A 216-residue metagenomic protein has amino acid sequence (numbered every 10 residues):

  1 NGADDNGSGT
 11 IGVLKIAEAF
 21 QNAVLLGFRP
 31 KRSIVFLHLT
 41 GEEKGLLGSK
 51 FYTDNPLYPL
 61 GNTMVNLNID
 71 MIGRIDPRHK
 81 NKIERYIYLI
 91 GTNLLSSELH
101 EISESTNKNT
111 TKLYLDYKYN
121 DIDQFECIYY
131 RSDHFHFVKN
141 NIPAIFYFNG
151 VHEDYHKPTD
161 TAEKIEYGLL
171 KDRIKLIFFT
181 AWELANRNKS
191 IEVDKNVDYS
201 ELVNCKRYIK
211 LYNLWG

Functional and structural regions predicted by a protein language model:
N1-D4, I34, E84-Y88, P158 (+1 more regions): Glycine- and acidic
N1-G45, I177: Alpha-helical metal-binding/catalytic segments enriched in His/Glu/Asp
A3-I11, E43-L47, N93-S97, R131 (+1 more regions): Soluble non-cytosolic domains of exported or imported proteins
T10, L14-A17, K31, L46-T53 (+5 more regions): Extracytoplasmic/secreted envelope proteins and their assembly/folding machinery, especially bacterial periplasmic
I11, E18, F148, H152-I209 (+1 more regions): His/Asp/Glu-rich mid-to-C-terminal helical/loop segments that flank catalytic regions of hydrolases
K15-L25, D54-Y58, E104, K108-T111 (+2 more regions): Sec-exported extracytoplasmic/periplasmic mature domains
L26-L37, N66-R74, R187-V203: Acidic/histidine-enriched alpha-helical segments
L39-F146: Metal-dependent peptidase/peptidase-like ectodomains
